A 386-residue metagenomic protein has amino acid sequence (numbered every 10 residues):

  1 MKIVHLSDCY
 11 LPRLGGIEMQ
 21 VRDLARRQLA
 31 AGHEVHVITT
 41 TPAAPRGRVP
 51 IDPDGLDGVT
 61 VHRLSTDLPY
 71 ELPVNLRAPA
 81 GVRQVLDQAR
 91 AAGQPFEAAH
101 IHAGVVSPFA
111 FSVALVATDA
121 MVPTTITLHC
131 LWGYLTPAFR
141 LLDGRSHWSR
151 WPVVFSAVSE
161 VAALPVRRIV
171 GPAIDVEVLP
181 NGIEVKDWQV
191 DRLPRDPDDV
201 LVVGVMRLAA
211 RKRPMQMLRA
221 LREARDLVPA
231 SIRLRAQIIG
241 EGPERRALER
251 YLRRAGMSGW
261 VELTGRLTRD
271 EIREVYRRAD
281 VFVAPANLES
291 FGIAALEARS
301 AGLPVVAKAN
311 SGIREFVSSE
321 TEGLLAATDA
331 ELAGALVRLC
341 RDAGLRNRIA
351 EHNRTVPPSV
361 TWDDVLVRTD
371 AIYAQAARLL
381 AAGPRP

Functional and structural regions predicted by a protein language model:
T41, V161, G182: Carbohydrate-associated surface elements
P194-L221, Q237: Conserved donor-binding/catalytic core segment of Leloir-type glycosyltransferases
E249-L267: Nucleotide-activated donor-binding/catalytic signature segment of Leloir-type glycosyltransferases, i.e., the conserved
R266-L267, E274-A279: Short alpha-helical donor nucleotide-sugar binding micro-motif in glycosyltransferases
N287: Aromatic "clamp/platform" in nucleotide-sugar-dependent glycosyltransferases that forms part of the donor/acceptor
P304-A307: Short hydrophobic beta-strand element within catalytic cores of glycosyltransferases and related nucleotide-activated
S319-A330, R338-G344: Conserved acidic donor-binding segment of nucleotide-sugar-dependent glycosyltransferases
L345-S359, R368-A371: A short, well-ordered alpha-helix in the C-terminal region of glycosyltransferases
